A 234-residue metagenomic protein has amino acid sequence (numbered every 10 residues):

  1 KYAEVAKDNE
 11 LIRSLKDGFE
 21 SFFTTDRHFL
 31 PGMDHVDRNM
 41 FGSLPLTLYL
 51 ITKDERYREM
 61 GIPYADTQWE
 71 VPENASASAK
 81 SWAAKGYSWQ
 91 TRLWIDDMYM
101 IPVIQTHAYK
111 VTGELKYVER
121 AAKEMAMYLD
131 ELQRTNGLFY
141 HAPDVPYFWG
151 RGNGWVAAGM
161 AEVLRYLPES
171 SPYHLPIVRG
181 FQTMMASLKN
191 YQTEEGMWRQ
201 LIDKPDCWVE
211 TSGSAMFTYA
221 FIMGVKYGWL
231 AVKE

Functional and structural regions predicted by a protein language model:
K1, F22-N39, A84-D97, Y140-A158 (+6 more regions): Solvent-exposed loop and edge beta-strand segments that line ligand/cofactor-binding and catalytic clefts
K1-D8, M40-D54, M100-E114, A157-Y173 (+1 more regions): Well-ordered alpha-helical scaffold segments within catalytic/enzyme domains
E10-P31, E59-K80, L115-L138, V178-G196 (+1 more regions): Long, well-ordered core segments of solenoidal/helical folds
E20, S43, D66, Y99 (+7 more regions): Generic structural signal for well-ordered, non-membrane alpha-helices
P31, H35-M98: Extracytoplasmic mature domains of secreted/periplasmic and thylakoid-lumen proteins
V36, S76, K80-A83, V103 (+6 more regions): Amphipathic, alpha-helical segments enriched in basic
S81-T112, K123, M127-E131, T135-V145 (+1 more regions): Active-site lining segments of carbohydrate-active enzymes
